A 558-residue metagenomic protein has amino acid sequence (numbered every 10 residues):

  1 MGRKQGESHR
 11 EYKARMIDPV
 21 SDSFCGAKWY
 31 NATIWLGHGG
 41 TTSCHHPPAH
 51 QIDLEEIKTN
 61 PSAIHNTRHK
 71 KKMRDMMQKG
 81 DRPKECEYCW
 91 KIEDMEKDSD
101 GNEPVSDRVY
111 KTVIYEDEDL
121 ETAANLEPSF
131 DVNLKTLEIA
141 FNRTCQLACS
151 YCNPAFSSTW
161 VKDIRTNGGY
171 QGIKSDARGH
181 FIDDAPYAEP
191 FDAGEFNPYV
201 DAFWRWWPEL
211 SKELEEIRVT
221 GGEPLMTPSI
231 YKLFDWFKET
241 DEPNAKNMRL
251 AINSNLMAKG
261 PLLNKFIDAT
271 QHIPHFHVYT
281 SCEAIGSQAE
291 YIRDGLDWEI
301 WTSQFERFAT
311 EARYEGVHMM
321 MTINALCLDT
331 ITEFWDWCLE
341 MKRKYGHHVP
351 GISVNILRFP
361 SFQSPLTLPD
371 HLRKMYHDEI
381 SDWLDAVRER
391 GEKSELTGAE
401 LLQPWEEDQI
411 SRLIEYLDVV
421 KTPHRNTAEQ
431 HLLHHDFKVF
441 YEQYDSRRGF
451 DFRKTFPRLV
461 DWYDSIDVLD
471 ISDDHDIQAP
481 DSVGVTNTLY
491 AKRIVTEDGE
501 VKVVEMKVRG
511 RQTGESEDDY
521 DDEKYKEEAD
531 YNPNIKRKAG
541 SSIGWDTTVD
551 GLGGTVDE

Functional and structural regions predicted by a protein language model:
M1-T42, P47-I57, D100-V109, V161-I164 (+4 more regions): Radical SAM enzyme [4Fe-4S]-AdoMet core and its adjacent flexible, acidic and glycine-rich loops/tails across
H9-A14, N66-K79, N133-A140: Short, intrinsically disordered, charge-biased short linear motifs at domain edges
D18, H46-E93: Membrane-interface junctions of multi-pass transporters
Y30-S43, E127-A155, L214-R218: N-terminal pre-triad scaffold of radical SAM enzymes
W90-D94, C152-S158: Detector for the c-type heme attachment site
K97-K135, C145-L147, G168: Recognition helices and adjacent regulatory flanks at domain boundaries
L134-T144, A155-Y199, S211-I230, T240-L262 (+3 more regions): Core AdoMet radical
V504-G510, E528-E558: Long, low-complexity, intrinsically disordered segments
